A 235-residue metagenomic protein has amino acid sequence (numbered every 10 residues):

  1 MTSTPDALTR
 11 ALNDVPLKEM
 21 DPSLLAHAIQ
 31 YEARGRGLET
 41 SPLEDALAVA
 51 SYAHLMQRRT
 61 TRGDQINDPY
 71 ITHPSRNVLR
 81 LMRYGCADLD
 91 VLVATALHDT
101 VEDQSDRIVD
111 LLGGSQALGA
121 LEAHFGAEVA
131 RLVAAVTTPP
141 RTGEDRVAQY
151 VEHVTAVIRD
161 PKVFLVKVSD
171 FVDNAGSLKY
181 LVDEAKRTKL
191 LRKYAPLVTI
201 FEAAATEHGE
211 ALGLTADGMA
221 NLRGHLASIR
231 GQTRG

Functional and structural regions predicted by a protein language model:
T2-G235: Active-site helical microenvironments for divalent-metal-assisted chemistry
